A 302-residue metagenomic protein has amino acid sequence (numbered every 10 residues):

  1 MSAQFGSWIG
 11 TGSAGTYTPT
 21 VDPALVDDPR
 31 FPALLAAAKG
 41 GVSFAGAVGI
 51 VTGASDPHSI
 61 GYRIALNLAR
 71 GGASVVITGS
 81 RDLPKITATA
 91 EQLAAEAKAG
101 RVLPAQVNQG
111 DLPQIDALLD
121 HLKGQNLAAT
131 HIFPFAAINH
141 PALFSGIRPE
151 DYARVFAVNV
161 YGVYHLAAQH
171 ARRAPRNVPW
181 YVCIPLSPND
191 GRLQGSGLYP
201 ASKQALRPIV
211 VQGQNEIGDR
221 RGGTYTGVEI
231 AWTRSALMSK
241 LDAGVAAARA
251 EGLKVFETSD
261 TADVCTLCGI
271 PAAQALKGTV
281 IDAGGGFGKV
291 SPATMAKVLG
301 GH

Functional and structural regions predicted by a protein language model:
A3, S7-S13, P19-F31, G227-T233 (+1 more regions): C-terminal helical subdomain
L35-V76: Canonical Rossmann dinucleotide-binding motif of NAD(H)/NADP(H)-dependent dehydrogenases/reductases, specifically
P57, I138-F156, Y164, A168-G222 (+1 more regions): Catalytic loop of short-chain dehydrogenase/reductase
A73-A88: Conserved glycine-rich Rossmann-like NAD(P)H-binding loop of the short-chain dehydrogenase/reductase
E96-P113: Rossmann-fold cofactor-recognition segment
Q109-Q125: Conserved Rossmann-fold cofactor-binding substructure of NAD(P)-dependent oxidoreductases
H131-F133: N-terminal Rossmann-like NAD(P) cofactor-binding module of classical short-chain dehydrogenase/reductase
